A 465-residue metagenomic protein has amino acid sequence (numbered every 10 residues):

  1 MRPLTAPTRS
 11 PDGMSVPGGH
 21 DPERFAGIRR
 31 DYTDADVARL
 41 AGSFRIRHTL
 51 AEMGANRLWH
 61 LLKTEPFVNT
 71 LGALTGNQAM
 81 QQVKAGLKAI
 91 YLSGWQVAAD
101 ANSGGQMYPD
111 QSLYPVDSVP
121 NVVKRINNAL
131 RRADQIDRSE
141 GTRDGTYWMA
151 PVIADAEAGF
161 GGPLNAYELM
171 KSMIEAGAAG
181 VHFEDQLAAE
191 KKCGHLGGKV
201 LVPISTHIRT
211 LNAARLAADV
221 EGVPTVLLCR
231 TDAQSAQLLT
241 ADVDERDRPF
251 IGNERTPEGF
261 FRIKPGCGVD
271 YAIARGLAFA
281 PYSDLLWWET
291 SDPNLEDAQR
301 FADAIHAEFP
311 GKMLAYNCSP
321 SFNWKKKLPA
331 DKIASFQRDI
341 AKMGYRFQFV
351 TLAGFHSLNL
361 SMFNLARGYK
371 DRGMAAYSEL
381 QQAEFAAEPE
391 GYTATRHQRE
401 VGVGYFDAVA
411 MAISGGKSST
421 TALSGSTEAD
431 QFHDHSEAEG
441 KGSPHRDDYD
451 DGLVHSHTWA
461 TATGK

Functional and structural regions predicted by a protein language model:
R2-R9: Compositionally biased, intrinsically disordered low-complexity regions enriched for acidic
T8, M14-V16: Cationic, amphipathic, low-complexity alpha-helical segments enriched in hydrophobics plus arginine/proline
S10, D21, H182, H445-Y449: Intrinsically disordered, low-complexity regulatory regions of eukaryotic regulatory proteins
G18, P22-T49, M53-L61, T70-F322 (+5 more regions): Alpha/beta enzyme core
P66: N-terminal phosphate-binding or glycine-rich loops at protein starts, especially the Walker A/P-loop of NTPases
A341-R367, M374-E388, Y392-V403: Substrate-binding cleft of secreted/luminal carbohydrate-active enzymes
Q382, A386-E439: C-terminal functional modules
E439-K465: Contiguous bioactive effector segments
